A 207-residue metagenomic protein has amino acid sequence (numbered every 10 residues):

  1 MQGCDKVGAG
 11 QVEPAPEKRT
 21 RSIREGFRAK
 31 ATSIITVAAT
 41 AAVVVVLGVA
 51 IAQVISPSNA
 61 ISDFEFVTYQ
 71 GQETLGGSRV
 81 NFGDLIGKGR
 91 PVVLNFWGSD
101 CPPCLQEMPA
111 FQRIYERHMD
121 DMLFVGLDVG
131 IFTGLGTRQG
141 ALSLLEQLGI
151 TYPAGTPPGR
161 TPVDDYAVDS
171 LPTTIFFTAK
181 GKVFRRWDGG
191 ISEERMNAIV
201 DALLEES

Functional and structural regions predicted by a protein language model:
M1-E73, S207: N-terminal targeting signals for export/organelle localization
E65-V92, E116: A short beta-strand-turn-helix
G89-V92, W97-D100, S170: Short pre-active-site segment immediately N-terminal to redox-active cysteine/selenocysteine motifs in thiol-based
V93-L94, F124, T174: Hydrophobic beta-strand anchors of alpha/beta hydrolase catalytic cores
F96-R113: Conserved redox-active cysteine motifs that mediate thiol-disulfide chemistry, especially di-cysteine Cys-X(1-2)-Cys
D121-T137, I150-G159: Thiol-based oxidoreductase modules, predominantly thioredoxin-like and allied folds used for disulfide exchange
L142-T178: Short, internal strand/loop/helix patches that form the active-site neighborhood or redox-interaction surface
F176-S207: Thiol-/selenol-based redox modules, centered on thioredoxin-like and closely related oxidoreductase domains
